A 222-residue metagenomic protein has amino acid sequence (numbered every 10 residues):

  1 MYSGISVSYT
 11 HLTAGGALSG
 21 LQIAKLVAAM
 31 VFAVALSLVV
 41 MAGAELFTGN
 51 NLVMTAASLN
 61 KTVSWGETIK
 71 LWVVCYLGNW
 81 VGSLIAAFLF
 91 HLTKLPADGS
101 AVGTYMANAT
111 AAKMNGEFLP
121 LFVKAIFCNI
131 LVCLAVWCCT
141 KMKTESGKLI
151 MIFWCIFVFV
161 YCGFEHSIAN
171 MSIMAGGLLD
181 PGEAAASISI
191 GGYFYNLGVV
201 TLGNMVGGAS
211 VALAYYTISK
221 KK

Functional and structural regions predicted by a protein language model:
T10-H11: Conserved small/polar residues in nucleotide/adenosyl-binding loops
G16-V27, N115-P120, T140-E145, G198: Interfacial loop-to-helix junctions that mark the boundaries of transmembrane helices in multi-pass membrane
W65-V74, A186-S187: Membrane-interface alpha-helices at helix entry/exit sites of multi-pass transporters
K70-G78, G82, K124, V199 (+1 more regions): Alpha-helical transmembrane segments of multi-pass membrane proteins
C75-F88, M151-S167: Hydrophobic alpha-helical membrane-insertion segments
L92-L121: Membrane-interface interhelical connector segments
I126-W154: A structural motif at transmembrane helix-loop-helix junctions in multipass membrane proteins
F159-Y216, K221: C-terminal transmembrane helix-loop-helix hairpin of multi-pass membrane proteins
